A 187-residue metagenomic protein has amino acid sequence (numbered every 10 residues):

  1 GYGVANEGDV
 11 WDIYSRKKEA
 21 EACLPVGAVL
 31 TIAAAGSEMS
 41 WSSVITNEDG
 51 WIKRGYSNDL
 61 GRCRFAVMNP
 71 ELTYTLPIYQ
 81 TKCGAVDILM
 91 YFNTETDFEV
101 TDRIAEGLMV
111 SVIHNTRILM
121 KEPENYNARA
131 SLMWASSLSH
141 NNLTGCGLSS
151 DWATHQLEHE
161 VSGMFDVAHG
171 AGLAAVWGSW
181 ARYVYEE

Functional and structural regions predicted by a protein language model:
G1-E71: Glycine/threonine-rich beta-strand-loop-alpha-helix active-site module that forms ligand/phosphate-binding
Y2, T144-G145, G163, R182: Short, well-ordered alpha-helices that flank and scaffold nucleotide-derived cofactor binding pockets
S42-S149: Carboxylate- and glycine-rich phosphate/diphosphate-binding segment that chelates Mg2+/Mn2+
T75-L76, G147, E160-V167: A short glycine/serine-rich beta->alpha loop
M109, M133-S137, E160, W177-R182: A short beta-alpha structural unit
H140-N141, H155, H159, A175: Feature representing long, continuous alpha-helical segments
V161-E187: Gly/Pro-rich interdomain helix-loop hinge
